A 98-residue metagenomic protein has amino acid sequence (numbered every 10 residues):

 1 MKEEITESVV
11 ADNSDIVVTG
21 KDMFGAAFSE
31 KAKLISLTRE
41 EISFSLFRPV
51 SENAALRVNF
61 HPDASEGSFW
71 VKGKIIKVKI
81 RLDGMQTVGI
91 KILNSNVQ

Functional and structural regions predicted by a protein language model:
M1-Q98: Structured alpha-helical
